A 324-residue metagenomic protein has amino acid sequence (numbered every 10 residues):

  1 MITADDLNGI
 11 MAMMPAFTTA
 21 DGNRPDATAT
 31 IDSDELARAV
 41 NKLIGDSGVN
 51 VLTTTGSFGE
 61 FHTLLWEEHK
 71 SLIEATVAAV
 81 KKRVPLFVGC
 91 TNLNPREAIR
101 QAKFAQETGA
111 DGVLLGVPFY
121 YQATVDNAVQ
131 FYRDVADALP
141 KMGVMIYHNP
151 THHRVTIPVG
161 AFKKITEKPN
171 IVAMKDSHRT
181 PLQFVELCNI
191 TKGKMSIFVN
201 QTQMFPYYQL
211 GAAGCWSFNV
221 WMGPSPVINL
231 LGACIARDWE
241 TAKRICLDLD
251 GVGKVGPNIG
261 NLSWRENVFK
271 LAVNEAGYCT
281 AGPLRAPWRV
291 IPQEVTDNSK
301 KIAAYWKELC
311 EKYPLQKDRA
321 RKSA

Functional and structural regions predicted by a protein language model:
I2-R154, W288-R289, Y313-P314: Active-site beta->alpha loop and helix N-cap motifs at the rims of alpha/beta catalytic domains
G9-T19, K42-V49, P226-A324: C-terminal alpha-helical cap/extension of soluble enzyme domains
S33, W66, V159, A236-W239 (+1 more regions): Alpha-helix N-capping/helix-start residues
L36, I73, A98, Y132 (+3 more regions): A general structural signal for well-ordered alpha-helical segments in protein cores
S47-G48, G109, P169, G211 (+1 more regions): Glycine-centered loop/turn motif at secondary-structure junctions
L64-L65, R100, V125-A128, P158 (+3 more regions): Short secondary-structure transition/capping segments
D137-P140, P150-G253, P257-N261: Catalytic alpha/beta core domains of metabolic enzymes, predominantly
